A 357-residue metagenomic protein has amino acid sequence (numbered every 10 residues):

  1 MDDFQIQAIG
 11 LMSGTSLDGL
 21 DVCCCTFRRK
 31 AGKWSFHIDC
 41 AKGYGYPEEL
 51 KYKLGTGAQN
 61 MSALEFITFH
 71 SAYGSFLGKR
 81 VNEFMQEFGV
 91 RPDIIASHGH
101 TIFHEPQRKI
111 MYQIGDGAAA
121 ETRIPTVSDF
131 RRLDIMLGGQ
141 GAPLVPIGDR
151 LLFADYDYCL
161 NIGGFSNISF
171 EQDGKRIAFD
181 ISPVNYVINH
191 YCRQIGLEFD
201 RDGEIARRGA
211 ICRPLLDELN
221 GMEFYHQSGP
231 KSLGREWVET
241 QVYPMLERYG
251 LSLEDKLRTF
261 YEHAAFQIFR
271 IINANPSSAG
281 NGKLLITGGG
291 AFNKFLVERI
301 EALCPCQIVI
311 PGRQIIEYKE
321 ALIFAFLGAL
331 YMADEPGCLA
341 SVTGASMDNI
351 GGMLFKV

Functional and structural regions predicted by a protein language model:
D2-D39, F153, Y158-D173: Gly/Thr-rich phosphate-binding beta-strand-loop-beta motif of the actin/hexokinase/Hsp70
F4-Q7, P106-M111, I124-F199: Phosphate-binding/catalytic loop of phosphoryl-transfer enzymes
Q5, G19-C25, R29-I38, G43-Y44 (+3 more regions): Conserved ATP-utilizing enzyme core subdomain
L17, G138, P143-L144, E262 (+1 more regions): Glycine-rich phosphate-binding/hydrolytic loop that grips phosphoryl groups
N60-G115: Short beta-strand-loop/turn "lid" adjacent to the catalytic site in phosphate-handling enzymes
F76-F84, L253-G280, Y331: Phosphate/ATP-binding catalytic cores across multiple sugar-kinase/actin-like superfamilies, primarily ASKHA
I102, N281-I300: Glycine-rich phosphate-binding loops at beta-strand->alpha-helix junctions
F199-R207, A265-F266, N293-C306: Extended, folded domain segments that form the structural surfaces/walls around functional sites
